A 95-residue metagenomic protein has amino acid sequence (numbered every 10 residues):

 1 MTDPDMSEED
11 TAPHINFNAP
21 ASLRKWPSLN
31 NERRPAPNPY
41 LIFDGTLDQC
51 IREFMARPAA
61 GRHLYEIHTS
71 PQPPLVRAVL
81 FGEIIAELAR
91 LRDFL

Functional and structural regions predicted by a protein language model:
T2-A12: N-terminal, charge-rich interaction modules
S7, L29-N31, A89-L95: Eukaryotic endosomal/vacuolar membrane-trafficking regulators centered on PX-domain-mediated PI3P pathways
T11-N38: Short aromatic-glycine-(Arg/Gly/Cys) micro-motifs in beta-strand/loop hairpins
P13-H14, L41, M55-A59: Short secondary-structure boundary/capping segments within folded domains
P37-G45: A short, exposed loop/beta-hairpin motif centered on an aromatic-Gly-Thr core
T46-A60: A short, charged, amphipathic alpha-helix used as a generic interaction element across diverse proteins
A56-L95: Short, compact, well-ordered microdomains
